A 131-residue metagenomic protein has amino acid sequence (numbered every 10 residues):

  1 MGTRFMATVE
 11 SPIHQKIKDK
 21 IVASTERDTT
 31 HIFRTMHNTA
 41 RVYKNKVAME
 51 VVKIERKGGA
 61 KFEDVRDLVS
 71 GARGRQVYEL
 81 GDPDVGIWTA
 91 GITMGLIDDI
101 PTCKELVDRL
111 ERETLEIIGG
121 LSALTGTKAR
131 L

Functional and structural regions predicted by a protein language model:
M1-L131: Conserved active-site-proximal phosphate/metal-binding subdomains
